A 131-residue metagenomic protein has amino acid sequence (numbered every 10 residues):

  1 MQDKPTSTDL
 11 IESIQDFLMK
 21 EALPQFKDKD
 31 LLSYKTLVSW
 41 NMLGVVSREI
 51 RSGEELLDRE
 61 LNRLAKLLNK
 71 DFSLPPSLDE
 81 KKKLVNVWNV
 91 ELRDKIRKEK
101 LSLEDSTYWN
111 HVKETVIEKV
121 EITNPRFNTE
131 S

Functional and structural regions predicted by a protein language model:
S7-F17, P24-D28, L32-Y34, E60-S131: C-terminal amphipathic alpha-helical interaction region
Q15, M19-K20, W40-G44: Predominant activation on well-ordered alpha-helical scaffold segments within soluble catalytic domains
Y34-T36, W40-E54, R63-L68: N-terminal alpha-helical targeting/anchoring segments
